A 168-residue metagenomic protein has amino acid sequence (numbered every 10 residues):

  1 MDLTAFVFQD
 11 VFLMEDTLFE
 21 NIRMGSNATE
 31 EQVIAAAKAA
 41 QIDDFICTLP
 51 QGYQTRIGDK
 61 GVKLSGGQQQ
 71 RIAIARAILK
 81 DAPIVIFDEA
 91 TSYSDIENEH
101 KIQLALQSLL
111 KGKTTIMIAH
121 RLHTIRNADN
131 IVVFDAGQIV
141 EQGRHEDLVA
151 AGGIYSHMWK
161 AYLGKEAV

Functional and structural regions predicted by a protein language model:
M1, F19-D59, Q103-L104, G112: ABC ATPase nucleotide-binding domain helical subdomain, centered on the C-loop/LSGGQ "ABC signature"
D43-I72, S94, K160, K165-V168: ABC-fold ATPase nucleotide-binding domain signature/coupling loops
T48, L104, R126-V168: C-terminal portion of ABC ATPase nucleotide-binding domains
I74, I118: Hydrophobic anchor residue at the start of the ABC signature
L79-P83, G112: A short, proline-enriched helix->beta-strand linker immediately N-terminal to the Walker B motif in ABC-type P-loop
V85-E89: Catalytic Walker B motif of ABC-type/P-loop ATPase nucleotide-binding domains
I96-N98: Helix N-cap at the start of a conserved alpha-helix in ABC-type nucleotide-binding domains
S108-M117, I125: Conserved catalytic loops of ABC-family nucleotide-binding domains
